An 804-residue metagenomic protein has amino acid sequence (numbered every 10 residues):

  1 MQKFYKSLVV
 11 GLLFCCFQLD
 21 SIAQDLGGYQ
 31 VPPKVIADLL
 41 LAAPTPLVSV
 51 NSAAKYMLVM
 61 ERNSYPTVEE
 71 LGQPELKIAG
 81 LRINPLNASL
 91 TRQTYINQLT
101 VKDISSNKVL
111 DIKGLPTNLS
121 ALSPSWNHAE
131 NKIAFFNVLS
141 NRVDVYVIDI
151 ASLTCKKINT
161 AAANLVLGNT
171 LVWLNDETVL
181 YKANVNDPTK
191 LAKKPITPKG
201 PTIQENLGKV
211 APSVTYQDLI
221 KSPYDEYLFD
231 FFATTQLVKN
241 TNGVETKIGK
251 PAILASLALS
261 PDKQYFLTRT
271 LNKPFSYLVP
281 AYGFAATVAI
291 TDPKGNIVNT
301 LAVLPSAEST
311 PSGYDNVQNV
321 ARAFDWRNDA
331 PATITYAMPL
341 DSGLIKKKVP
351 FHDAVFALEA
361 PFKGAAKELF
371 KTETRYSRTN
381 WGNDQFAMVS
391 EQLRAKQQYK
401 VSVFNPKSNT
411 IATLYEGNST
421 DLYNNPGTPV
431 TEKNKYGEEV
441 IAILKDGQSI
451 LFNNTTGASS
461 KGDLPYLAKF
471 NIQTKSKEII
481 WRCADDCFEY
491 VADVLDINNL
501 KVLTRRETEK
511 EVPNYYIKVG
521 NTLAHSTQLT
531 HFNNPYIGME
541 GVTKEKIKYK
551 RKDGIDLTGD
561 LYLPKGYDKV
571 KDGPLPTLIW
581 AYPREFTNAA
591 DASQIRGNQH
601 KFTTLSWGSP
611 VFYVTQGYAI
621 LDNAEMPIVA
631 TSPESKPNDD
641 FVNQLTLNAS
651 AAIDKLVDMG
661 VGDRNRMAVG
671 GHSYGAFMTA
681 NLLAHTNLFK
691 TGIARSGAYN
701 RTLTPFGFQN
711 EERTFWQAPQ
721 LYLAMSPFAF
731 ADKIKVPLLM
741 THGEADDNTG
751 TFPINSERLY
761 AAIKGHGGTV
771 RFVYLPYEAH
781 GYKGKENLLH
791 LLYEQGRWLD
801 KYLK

Functional and structural regions predicted by a protein language model:
M1-D25, E744: Bacterial Sec-dependent N-terminal signal peptides
A23-H525, H531-G541, D556, S593-Q594: Beta-propeller folds
L39, V288, I334, L414 (+7 more regions): Conserved hydrophobic/aromatic pocket- or pore-lining residues that grip, position, or stack substrates in active sites
Y95-N97, I104, N598-K804: Active-site-proximal cap/loop segments of hydrolase catalytic domains
T530-G573: N-terminal cap/lid segment of alpha/beta-hydrolase-fold proteins
D572-R584: Short beta-strand element of the alpha/beta-hydrolase
E585-T587, I620: Serine-hydrolase catalytic-loop signature spanning alpha/beta hydrolases and amidase-signature enzymes
